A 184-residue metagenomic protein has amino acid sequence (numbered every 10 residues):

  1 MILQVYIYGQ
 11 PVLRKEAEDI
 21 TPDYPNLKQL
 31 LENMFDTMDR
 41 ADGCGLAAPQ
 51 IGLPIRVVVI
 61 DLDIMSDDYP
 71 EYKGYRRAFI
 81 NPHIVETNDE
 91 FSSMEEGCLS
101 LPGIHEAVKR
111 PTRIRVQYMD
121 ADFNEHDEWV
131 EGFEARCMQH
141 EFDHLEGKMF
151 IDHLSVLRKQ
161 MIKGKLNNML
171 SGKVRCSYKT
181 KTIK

Functional and structural regions predicted by a protein language model:
M1-Q139, H144-K184: Active-site rim/adjacent substrate-binding subdomains
